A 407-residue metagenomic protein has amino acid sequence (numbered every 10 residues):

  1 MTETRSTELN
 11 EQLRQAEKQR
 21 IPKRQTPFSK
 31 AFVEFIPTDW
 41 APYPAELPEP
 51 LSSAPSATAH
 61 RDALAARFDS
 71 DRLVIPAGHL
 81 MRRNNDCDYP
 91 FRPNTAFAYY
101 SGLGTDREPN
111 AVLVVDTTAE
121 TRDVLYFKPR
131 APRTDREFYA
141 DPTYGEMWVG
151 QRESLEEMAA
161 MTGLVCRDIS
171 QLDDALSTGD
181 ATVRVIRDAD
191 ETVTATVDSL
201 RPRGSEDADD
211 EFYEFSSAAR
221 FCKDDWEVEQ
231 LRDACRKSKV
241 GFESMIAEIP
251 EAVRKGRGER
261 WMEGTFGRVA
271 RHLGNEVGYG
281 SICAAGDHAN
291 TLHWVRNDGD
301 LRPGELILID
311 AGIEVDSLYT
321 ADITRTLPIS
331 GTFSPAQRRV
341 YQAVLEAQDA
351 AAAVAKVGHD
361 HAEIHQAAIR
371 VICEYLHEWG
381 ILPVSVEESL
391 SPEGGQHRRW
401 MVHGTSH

Functional and structural regions predicted by a protein language model:
M1-S406: Active-site neighborhoods and metal-handling regions in enzymes and metal-associated proteins
